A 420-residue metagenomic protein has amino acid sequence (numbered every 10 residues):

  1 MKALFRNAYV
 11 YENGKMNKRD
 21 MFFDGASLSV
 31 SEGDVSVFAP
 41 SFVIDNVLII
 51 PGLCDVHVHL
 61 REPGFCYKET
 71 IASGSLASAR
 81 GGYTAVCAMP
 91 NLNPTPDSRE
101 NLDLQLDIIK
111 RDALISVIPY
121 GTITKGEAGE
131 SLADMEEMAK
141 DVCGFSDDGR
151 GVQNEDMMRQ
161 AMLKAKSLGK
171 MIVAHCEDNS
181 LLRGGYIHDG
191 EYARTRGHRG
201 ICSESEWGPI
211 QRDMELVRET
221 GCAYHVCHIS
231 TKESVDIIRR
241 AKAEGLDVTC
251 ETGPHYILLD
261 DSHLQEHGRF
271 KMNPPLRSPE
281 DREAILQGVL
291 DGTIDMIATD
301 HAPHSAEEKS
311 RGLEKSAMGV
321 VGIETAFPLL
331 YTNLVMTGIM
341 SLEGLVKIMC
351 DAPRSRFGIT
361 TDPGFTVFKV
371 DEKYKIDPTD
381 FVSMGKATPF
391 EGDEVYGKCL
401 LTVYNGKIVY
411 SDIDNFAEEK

Functional and structural regions predicted by a protein language model:
M1-F38: N-terminal metal-binding scaffold of metallo-dependent hydrolase/deaminase domains
A8, G312-K315, P363-K420: C-terminal cap of metal-dependent C-N hydrolases
A8, N46, H57, S78 (+11 more regions): Divalent metal-coordination and catalytic microenvironments
V35-I50: Active-site metal-binding motif and surrounding structural segment of the metallo-beta-lactamase
V47-I109: Metal-associated gating/positioning segment near the N- to mid-region
D107-T122: A glycine-rich helix N-cap at a beta->alpha junction
L132-I297: Histidine/acidic residue-rich metal-binding segments in metalloenzymes
T195-A223, L290-D291, D295-I297, A302-F368: His/Asp/Glu-enriched, well-ordered alpha-helical/loop segment that forms or immediately abuts the divalent-metal
